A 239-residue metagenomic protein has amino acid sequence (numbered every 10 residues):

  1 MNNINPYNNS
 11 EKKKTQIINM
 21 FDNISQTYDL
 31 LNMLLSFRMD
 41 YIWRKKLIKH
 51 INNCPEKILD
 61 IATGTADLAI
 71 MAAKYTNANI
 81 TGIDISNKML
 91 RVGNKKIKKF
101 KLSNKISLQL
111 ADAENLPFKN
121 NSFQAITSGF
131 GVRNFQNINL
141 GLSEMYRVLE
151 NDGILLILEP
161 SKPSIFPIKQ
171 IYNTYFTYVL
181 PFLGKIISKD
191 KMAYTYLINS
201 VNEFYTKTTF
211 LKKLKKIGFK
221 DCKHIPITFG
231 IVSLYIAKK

Functional and structural regions predicted by a protein language model:
M1-I18: N-terminal auxiliary segments of SAM/dcSAM-dependent transferases
Q16, L158, K162-K213, K223: C-terminal alpha-helical "lid/dimerization" subdomain adjacent to the S-adenosyl-L-methionine
Y28, I126-T127: Hydrophobic beta-strand segment of the Class I
F37-E56, M71: Conserved alpha-helix/loop element of class I SAM-dependent methyltransferases that forms part of the SAM/SAH-binding
K57-I61, T65-N115: Class I SAM-dependent methyltransferase SAM/SAH-binding core
E114-A125: A short acidic, Gly/Pro-enriched loop at the edge of an enzyme's catalytic core that lines a small-molecule cofactor
N139-I154: A short glycine-rich, Lys/Arg-flanked "PGG" loop and its adjoining helix->strand segment in the class I
L211, I217-K239: Core SAM-dependent methyltransferase catalytic element
